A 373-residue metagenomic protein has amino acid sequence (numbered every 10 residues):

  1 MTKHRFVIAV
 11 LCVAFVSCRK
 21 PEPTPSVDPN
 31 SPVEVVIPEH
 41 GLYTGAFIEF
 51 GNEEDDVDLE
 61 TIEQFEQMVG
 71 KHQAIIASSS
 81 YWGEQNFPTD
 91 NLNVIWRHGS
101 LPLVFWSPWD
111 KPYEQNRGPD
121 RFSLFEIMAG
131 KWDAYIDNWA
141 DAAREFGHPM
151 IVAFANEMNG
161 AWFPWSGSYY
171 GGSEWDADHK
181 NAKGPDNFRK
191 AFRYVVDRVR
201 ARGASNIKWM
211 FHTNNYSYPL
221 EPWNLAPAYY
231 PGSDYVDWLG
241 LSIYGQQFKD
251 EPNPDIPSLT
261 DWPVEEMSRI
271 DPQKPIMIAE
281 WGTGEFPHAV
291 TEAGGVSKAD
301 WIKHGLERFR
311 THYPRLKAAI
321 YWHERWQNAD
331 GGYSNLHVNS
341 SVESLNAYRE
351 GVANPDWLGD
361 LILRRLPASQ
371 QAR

Functional and structural regions predicted by a protein language model:
F15-S17: C-terminal motif of bacterial Sec signal peptides marking the signal peptidase cleavage site
R19-P21: Bacterial signal peptide processing site
V33-N52, M150, P275-R373: Substrate-binding cleft of secreted/luminal carbohydrate-active enzymes
V35-A134, T283-F286, G294, I320-Y321: N-terminal substrate-binding region of glycoside hydrolase catalytic domains
D56-F65, Q85-N93, D137-N138, N215-P231 (+2 more regions): Alpha-helical scaffolding within the catalytic cores of extracellular/periplasmic polymer-degrading hydrolases
D90-S107, Y235-A289: Glycoside hydrolase catalytic-domain groove-lining segments
N91-I207, L366-Q370: Substrate-binding cleft of extracellular glycoside hydrolase catalytic domains
A153-A155, F192-N224, Q273-F286, A318-E324: Aromatic-lined carbohydrate-recognition surfaces of secreted/lumenal glycan-active proteins
